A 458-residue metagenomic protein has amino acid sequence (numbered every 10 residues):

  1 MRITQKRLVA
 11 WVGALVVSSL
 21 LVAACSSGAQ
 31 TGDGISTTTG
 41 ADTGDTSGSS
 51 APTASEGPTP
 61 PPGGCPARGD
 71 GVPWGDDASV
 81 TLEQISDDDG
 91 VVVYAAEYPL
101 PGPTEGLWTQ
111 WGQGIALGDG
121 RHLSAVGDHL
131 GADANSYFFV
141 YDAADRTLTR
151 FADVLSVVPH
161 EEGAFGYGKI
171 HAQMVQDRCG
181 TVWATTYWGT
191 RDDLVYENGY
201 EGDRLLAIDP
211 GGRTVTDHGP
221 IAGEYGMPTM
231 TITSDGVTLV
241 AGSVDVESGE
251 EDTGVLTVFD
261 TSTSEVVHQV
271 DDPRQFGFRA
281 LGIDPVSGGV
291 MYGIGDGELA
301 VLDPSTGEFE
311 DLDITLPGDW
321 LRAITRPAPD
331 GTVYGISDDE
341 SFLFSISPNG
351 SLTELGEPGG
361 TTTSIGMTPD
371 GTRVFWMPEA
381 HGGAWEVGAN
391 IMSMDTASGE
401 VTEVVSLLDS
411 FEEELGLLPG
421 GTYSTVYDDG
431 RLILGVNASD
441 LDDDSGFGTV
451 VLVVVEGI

Functional and structural regions predicted by a protein language model:
S79-L107: A short helix->beta-strand "capping" segment at the edge of beta-propeller domains
E97-S136: Beta-strand-rich domains and repeat architectures in extracellular enzymes and scaffolds, especially beta-propellers
W108-G112, P159-M174, E224-I232, R274-D284 (+3 more regions): Repeated scaffold domains used in trafficking and secretory/extracellular systems, primarily beta-propellers
G127-N135, A184-E201, G242-T253, M377-G388 (+1 more regions): Short, conserved, GDST-rich strand-edge loop motifs in beta-rich repeat architectures
Y137-D145, N198-R213, T253-S264, G388-D395 (+1 more regions): Beta-propeller blade signature
D145-C179, Y187-G189, A222: Blade-loop segments of beta-propeller domains
P358-T396: Loop/turn-rich, solvent-exposed surfaces of beta-rich toroidal or solenoidal domains
L415-I458: Blade-level signature of beta-propeller repeat domains, shared across WD40, Kelch, NHL, RCC1 and BNR/Asp-box propellers
